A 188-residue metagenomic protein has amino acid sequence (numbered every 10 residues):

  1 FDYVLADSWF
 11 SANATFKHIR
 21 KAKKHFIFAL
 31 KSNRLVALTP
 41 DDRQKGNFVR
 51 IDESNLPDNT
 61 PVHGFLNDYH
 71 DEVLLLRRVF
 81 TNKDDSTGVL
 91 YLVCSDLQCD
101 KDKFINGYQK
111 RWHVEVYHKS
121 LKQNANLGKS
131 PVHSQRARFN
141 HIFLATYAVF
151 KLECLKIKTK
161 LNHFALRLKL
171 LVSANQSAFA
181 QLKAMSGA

Functional and structural regions predicted by a protein language model:
F1-A188: Single, function-defining residue in the core of a domain
